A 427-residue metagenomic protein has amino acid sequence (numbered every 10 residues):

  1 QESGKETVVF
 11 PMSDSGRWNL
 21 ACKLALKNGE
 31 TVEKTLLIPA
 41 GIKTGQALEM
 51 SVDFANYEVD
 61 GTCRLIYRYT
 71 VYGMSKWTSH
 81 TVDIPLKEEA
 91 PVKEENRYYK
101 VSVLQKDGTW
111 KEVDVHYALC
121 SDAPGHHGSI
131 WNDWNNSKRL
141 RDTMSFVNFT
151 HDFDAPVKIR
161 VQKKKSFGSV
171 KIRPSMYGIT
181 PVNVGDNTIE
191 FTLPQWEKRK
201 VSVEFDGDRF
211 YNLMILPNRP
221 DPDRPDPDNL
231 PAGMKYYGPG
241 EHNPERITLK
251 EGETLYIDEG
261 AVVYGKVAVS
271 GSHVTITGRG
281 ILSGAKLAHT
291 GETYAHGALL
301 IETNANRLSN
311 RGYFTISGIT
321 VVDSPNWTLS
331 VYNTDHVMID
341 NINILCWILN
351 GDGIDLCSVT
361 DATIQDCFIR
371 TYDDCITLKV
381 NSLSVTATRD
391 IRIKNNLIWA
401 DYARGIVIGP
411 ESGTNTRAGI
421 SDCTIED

Functional and structural regions predicted by a protein language model:
K43-D53, N183-E190: Aromatic sugar-binding surface patches on proteins that engage polysaccharides or sugar-phosphate polymers
F54-V59: Short, surface-exposed loop/turn segments at beta-strand-coil junctions that are enriched for proline with nearby
G61-L65, R199-V201: Exposed beta-strand face motif in extracellular beta-rich ectodomains
Y67-S75: Enriched for extracellular/lumenal, surface-exposed ectodomains of secreted and cell-surface proteins
E89-P227: Beta-strand-enriched, solvent-exposed domains that form extended recognition/catalytic surfaces
I189-L193, H242-T254, V262-T277, A285-F314 (+3 more regions): Extracellular beta-strand-rich solenoid/capping regions of secreted or surface-exposed proteins that bind or remodel
G252-T254, S272-S283, G312-D323, D335-C346 (+4 more regions): Right-handed parallel beta-helix
A288-R307, D323-W327, I348-D355, T371-S384 (+1 more regions): Extracellular beta-strand/beta-solenoid scaffold signature
